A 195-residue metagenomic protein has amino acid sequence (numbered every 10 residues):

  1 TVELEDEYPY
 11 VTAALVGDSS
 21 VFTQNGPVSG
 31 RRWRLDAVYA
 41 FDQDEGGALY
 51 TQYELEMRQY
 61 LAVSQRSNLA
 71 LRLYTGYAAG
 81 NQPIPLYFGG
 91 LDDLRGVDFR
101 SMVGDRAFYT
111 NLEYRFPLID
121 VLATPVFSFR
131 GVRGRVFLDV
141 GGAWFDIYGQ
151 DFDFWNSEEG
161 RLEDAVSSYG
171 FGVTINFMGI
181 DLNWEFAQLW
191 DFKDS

Functional and structural regions predicted by a protein language model:
E3-T12, S29-S195: C-terminal transmembrane beta-barrel domains of outer membrane proteins
